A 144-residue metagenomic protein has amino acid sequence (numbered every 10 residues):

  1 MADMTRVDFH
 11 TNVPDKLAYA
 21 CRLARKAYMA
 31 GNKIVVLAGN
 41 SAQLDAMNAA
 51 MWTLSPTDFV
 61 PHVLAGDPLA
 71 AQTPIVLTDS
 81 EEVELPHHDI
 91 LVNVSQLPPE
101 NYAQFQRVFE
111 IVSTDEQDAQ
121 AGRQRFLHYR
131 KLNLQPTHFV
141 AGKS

Functional and structural regions predicted by a protein language model:
A2-A103, T114, L132-Q135, V140-S144: Positively charged, polar, low-complexity stretches
A50-W52, F105-V108, Q124-F126: Short, glycine/charged-enriched secondary-structure capping and boundary segments
E100, D118-R125: Helix-rich interaction surfaces within compact, conserved domain-sized segments that mediate assembly or partner
R107-D118: Trafficking entry modules
